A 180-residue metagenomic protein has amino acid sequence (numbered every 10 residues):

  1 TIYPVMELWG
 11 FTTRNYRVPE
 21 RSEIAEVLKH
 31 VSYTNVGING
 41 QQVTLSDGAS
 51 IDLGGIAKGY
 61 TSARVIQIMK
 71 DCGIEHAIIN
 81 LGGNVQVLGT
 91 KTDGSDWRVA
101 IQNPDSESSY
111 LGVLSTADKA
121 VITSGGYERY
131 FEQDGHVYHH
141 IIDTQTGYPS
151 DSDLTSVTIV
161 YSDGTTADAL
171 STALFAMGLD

Functional and structural regions predicted by a protein language model:
T1-D180: Mature catalytic core of soluble alpha/beta enzymes
